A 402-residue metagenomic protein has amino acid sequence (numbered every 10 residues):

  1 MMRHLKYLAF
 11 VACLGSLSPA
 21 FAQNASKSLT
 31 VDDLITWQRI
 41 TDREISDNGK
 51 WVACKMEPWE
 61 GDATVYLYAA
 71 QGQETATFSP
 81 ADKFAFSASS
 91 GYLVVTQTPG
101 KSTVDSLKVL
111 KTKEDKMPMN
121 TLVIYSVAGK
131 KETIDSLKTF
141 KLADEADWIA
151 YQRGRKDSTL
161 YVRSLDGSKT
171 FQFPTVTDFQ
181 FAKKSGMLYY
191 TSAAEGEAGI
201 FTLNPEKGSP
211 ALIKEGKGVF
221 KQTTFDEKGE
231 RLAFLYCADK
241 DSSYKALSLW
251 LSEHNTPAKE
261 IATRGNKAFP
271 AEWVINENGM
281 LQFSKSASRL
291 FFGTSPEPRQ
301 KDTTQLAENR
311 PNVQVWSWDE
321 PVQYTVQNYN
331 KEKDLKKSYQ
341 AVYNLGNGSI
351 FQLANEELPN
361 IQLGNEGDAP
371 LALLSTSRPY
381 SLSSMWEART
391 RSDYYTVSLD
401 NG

Functional and structural regions predicted by a protein language model:
M1-A25: Bacterial Sec-dependent N-terminal signal peptides
A22-G402: Beta-propeller folds
